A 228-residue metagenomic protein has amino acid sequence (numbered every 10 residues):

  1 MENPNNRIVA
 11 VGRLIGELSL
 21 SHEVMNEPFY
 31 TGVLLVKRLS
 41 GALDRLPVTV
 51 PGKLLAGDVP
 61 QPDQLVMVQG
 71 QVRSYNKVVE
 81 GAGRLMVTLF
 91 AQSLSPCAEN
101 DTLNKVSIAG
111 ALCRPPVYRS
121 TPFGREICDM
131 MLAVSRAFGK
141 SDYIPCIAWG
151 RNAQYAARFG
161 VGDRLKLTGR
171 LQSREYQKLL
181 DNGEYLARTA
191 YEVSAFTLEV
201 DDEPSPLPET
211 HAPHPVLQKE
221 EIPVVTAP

Functional and structural regions predicted by a protein language model:
M1-P228: Single-stranded nucleic acid-binding surfaces, predominantly the OB-fold ssDNA-binding core
